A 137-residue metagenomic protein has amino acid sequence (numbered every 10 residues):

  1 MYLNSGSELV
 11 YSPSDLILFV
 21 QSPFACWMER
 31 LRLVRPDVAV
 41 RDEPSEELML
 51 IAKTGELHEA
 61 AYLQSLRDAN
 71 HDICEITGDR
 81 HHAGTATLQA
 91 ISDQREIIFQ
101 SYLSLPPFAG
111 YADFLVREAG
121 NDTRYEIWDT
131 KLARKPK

Functional and structural regions predicted by a protein language model:
M1-N121: Metal-dependent nuclease catalytic cores that hydrolyze phosphodiester bonds in DNA/RNA, characterized by
N121-K137: A conserved hydrophobic secondary-structure block that centers on an alpha-helix together with its immediately flanking
